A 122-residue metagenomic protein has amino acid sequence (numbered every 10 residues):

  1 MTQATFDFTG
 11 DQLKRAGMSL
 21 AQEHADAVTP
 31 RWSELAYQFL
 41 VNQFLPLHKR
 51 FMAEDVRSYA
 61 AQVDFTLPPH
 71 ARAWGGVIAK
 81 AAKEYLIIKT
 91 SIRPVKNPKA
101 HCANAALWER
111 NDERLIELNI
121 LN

Functional and structural regions predicted by a protein language model:
M1-N122: Catalytic phosphate/metal-binding cores of nucleic-acid and nucleotide-processing enzymes, i.e., regions that mediate
